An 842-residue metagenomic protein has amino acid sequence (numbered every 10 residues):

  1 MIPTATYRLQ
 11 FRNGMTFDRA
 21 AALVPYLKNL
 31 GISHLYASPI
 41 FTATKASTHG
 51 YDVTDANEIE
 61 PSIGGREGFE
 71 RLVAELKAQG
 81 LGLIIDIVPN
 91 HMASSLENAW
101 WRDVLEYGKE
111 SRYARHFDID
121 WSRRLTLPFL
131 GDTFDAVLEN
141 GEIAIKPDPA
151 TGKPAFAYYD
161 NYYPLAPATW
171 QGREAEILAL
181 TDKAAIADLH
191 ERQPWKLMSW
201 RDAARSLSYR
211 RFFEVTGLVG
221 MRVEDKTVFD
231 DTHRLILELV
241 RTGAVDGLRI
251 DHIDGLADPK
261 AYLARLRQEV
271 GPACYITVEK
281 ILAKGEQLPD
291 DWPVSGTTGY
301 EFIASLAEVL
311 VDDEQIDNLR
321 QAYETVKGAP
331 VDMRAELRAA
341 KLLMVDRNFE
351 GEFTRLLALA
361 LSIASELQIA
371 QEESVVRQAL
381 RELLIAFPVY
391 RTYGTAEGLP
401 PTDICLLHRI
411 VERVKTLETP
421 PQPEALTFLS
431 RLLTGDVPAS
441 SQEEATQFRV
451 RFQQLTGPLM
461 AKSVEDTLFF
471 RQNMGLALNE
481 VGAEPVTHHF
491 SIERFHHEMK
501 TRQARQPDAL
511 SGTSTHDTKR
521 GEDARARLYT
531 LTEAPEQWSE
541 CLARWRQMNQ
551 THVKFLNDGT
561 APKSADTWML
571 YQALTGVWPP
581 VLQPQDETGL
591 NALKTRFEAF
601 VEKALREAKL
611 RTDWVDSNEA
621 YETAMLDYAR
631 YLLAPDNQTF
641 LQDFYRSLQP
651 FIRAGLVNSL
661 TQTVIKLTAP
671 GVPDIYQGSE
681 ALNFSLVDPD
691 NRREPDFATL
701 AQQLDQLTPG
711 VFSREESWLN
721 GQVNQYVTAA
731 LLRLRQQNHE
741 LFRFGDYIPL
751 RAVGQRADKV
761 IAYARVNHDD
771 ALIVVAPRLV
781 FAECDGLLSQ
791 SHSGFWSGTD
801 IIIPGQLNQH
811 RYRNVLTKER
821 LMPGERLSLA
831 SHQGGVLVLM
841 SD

Functional and structural regions predicted by a protein language model:
M1-K45, V53, N57, S62 (+12 more regions): Carbohydrate-interacting/catalytic domains
L72-I119: Hydrophobic or amphipathic alpha-helical targeting/insertion segments
G82, G247, Y275: Hydrophobic "anchor" residues on beta-strands that sit immediately upstream of conserved functional sites
I87, E110-E176: Long, basic N-terminal domains or extensions that often function in RNA/ssDNA interaction or organelle/cellular
N90, I250-L256, E716: Conserved short loop/turn motifs at secondary-structure junctions
W101, I145, Y158, Y162-L165 (+1 more regions): Intrinsic-disorder/coil detector with helix-boundary
